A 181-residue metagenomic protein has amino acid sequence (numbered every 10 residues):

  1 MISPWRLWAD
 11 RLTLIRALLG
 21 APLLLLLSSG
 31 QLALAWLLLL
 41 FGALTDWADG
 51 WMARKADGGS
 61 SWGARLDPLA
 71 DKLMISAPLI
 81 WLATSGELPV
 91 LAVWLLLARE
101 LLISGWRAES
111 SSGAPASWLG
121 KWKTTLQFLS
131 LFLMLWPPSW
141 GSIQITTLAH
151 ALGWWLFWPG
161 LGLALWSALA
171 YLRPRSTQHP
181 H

Functional and structural regions predicted by a protein language model:
I2-L7, T13-A17, L37, L69-H181: A feature for the membrane-embedded catalytic helix bundles of lipid/isoprenoid biosynthetic enzymes
L23-A33: Short, hydrophobic transmembrane alpha-helix segments
S29, D57-G58, G113-A114: Membrane-interface helix caps and helix-loop-helix hairpins in membrane proteins
D46, D67: Conserved G/P- and acidic residue-centered "switch" motifs that form tight phosphate/ATP-binding loops in soluble
S60, A64: Aspartate-rich (DDxxD/NDxxD/DxxxD) Mg2+/diphosphate-binding motifs and their adjoining helix-loop segments
